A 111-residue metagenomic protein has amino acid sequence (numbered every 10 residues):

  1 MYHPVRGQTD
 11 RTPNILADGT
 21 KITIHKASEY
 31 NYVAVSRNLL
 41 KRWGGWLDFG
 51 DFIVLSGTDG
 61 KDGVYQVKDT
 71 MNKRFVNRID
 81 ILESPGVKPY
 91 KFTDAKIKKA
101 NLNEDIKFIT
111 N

Functional and structural regions predicted by a protein language model:
M1-N111: Solvent-exposed, well-ordered loop and adjacent helix/strand elements within mature globular domains that form
